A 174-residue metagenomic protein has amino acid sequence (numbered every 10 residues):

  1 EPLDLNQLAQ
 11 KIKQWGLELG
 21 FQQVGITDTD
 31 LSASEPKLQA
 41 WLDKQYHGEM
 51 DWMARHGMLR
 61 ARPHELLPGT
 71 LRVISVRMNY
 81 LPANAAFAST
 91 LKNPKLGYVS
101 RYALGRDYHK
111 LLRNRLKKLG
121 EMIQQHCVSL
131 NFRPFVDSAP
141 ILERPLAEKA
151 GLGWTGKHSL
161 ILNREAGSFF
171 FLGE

Functional and structural regions predicted by a protein language model:
E1-G173: Auxiliary alpha/beta "docking" domains used to position bulky ligands
